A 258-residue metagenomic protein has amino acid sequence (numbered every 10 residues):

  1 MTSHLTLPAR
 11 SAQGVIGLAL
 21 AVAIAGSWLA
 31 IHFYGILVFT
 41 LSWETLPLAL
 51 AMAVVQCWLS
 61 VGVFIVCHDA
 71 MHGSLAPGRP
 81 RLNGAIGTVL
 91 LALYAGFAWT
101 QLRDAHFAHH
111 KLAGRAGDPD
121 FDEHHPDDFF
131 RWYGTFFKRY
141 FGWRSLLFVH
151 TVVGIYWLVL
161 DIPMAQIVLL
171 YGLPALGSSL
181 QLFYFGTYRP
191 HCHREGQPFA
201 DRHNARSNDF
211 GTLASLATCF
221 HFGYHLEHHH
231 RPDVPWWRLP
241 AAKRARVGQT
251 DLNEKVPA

Functional and structural regions predicted by a protein language model:
L5-L18, H125-L147, H221-E227: Membrane interfacial helix-start motif at the N-side
I16-Y34: The first (N-terminal) embedded transmembrane alpha-helix
I31-L48: Short, hydrophobic transmembrane alpha-helix segments
S42-P47, P77-A85, I162-A165, L213: Membrane-helix interface segments
W43-F64, V89-F97, G177, F210-F220: Membrane-embedded alpha-helical segments that form the functional core of polytopic membrane enzymes, especially those
L50-C57, A113-L216: Hydrophobic transmembrane alpha-helical segments that form the core helix bundle of multi-pass membrane enzymes
I65-A76, H109-H110: Active-site recognition of the HExxH zinc-binding catalytic motif
G78-W132, C192-A258: Membrane-proximal soluble regions of multi-pass membrane proteins
